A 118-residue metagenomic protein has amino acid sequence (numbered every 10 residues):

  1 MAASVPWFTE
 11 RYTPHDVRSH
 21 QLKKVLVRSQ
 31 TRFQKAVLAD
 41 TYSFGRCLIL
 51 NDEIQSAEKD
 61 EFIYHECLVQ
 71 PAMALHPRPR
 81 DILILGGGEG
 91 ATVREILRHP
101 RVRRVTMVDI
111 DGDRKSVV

Functional and structural regions predicted by a protein language model:
M1-C47: N-terminal auxiliary segments of SAM/dcSAM-dependent transferases
A2-F8, S56-V118: The AdoMet/dcAdoMet-binding core of the Class I SAM-like
